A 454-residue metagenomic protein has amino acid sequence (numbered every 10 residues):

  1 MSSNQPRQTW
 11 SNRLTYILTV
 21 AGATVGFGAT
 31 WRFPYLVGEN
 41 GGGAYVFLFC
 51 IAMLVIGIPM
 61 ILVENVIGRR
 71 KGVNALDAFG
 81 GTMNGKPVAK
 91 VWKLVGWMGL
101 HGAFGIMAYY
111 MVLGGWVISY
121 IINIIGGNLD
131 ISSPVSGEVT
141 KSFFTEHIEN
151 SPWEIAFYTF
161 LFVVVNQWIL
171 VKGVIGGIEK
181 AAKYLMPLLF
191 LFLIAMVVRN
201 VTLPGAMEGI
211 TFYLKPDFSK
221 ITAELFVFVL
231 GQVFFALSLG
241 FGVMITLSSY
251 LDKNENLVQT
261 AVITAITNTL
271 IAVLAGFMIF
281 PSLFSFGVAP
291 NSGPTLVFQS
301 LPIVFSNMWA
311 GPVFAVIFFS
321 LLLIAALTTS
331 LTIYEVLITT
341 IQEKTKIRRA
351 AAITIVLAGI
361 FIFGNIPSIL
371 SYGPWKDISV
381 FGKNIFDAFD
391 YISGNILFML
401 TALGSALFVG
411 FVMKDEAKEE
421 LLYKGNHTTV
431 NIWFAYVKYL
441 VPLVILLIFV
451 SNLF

Functional and structural regions predicted by a protein language model:
M1-W31, M60-N65, R69-W97, D252-N256 (+1 more regions): Membrane-interface "cap" regions at the ends of multi-pass membrane proteins
S2-P6, E179, K183-L327, A351-A352: Membrane-embedded translocation segments of transport machinery
S2-S3, G114-E146, Y250-N254, Q259 (+4 more regions): Helix-loop-helix connectors at the membrane interface of multi-pass transporters/channels
N4-R7, L36-N40, R70-M98, M111-V171 (+6 more regions): Inter-helical loop and helix-membrane interface segments of multi-pass membrane transporters/permeases
T9-V20, Y45-L48, A89-F104, A156-F160 (+6 more regions): Select transmembrane alpha-helical segments in multipass membrane proteins
T15-A52, I245-S248, V258-V262, I266-T269: Transmembrane helix-boundary motif of multi-pass solute transporters/channels
T15-I17, A23, A156-F157, T267-V273 (+4 more regions): Loop-to-transmembrane helix boundary motifs in multi-pass membrane proteins
V95-L100, K346-L357, A388-I445: C-terminal membrane-solvent junction of multi-pass transporters and transport-like membrane proteins
